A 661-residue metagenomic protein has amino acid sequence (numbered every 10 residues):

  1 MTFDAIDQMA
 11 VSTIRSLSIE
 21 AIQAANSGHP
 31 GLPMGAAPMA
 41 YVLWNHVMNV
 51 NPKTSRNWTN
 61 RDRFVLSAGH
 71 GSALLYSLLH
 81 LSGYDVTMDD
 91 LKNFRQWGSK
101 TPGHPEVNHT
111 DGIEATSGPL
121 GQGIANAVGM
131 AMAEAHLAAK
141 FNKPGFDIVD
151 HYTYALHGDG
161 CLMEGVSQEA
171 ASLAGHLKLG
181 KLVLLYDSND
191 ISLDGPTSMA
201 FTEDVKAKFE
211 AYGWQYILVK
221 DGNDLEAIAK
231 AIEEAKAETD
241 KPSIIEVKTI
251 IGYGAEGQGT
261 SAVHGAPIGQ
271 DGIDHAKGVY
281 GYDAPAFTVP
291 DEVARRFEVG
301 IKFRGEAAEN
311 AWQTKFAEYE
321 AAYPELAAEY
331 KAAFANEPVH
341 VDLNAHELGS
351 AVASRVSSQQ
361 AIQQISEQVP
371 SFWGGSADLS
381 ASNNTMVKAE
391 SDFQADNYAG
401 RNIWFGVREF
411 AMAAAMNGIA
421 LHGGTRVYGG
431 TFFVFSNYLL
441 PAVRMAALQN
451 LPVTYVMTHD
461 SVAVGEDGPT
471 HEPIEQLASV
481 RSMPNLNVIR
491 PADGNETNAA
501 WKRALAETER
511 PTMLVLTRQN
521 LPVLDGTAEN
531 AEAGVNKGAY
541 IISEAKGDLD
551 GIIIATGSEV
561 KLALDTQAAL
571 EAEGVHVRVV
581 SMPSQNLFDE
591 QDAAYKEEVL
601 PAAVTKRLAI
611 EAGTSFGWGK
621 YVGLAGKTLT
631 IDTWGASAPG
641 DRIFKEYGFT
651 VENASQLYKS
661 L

Functional and structural regions predicted by a protein language model:
D4, A21-P30, T59-S67, H109-G121 (+2 more regions): A short glycine/serine-rich beta->alpha loop
V11-S27, D187-N189: N-terminal capping segment at the start of a domain
S18, H29, M39, L75 (+14 more regions): Buried hydrophobic positions in well-ordered alpha/beta secondary-structure cores of metabolic enzymes
A25, D62-R63, I113-T116, F146-E164 (+5 more regions): A short, small-residue-rich loop immediately preceding and capping a beta-strand
A36-L177, M386-V387, I419, T527: Cofactor-binding active-site loop characterized by glycine-rich and histidine/acidic residues
T59-N60, S243-P338, N586: Terminal amphipathic helices with adjacent charged low-complexity linkers/tails
Q96-N108, M132, H136-D150, S167-T288 (+2 more regions): Thiamine diphosphate
N310, T314-P452, N530-I541, G547-D548 (+4 more regions): Non-catalytic terminal/interface segments that mediate subunit docking, oligomerization, and allosteric communication
